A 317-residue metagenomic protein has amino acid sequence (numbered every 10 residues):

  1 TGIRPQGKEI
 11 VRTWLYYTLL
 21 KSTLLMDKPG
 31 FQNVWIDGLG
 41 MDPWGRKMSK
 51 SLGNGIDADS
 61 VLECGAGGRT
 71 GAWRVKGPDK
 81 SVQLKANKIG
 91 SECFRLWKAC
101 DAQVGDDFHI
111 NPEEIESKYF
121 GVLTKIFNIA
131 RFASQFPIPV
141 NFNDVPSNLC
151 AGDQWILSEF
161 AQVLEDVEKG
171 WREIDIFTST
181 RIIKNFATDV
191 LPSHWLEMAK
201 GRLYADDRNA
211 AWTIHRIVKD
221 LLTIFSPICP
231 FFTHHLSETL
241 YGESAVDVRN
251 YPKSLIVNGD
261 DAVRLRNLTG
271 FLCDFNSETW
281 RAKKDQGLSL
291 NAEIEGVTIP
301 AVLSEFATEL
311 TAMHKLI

Functional and structural regions predicted by a protein language model:
T1-E9, K80-Q83: A short glycine/serine-rich beta->alpha loop
R4-G7, P112-E113, L265: Active-site rim elements
P5-W14, W212, P227: Short, conserved micro-motifs enriched in small and acidic residues
Y16-L24: Short Ser/Thr-interspersed hydrophobic loop/turn segments at strand-loop and sheet-helix junctions that line or gate
L24-K80, K85-S91, E114-I317: Feature 926 captures the class I aminoacyl-tRNA synthetase adenylation module centered on the KMSKS loop
R95-C100: Structured mid-domain segments that build the active-site/substrate or prosthetic-cofactor binding neighborhood
D106-I115: Short, solvent-exposed helix-loop connector elements
